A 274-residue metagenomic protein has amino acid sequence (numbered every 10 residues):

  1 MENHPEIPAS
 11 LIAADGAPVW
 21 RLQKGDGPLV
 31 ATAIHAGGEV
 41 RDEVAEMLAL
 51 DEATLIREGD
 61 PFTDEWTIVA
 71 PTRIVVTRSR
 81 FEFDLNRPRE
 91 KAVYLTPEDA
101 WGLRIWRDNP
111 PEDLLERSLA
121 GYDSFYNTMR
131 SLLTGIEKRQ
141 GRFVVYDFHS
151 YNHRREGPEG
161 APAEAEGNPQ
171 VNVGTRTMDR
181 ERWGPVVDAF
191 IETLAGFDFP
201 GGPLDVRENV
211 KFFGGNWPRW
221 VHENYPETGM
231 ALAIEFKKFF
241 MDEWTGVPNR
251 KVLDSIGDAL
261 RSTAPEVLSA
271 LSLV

Functional and structural regions predicted by a protein language model:
M1-V274: N-terminal catalytic or cofactor-binding beta/alpha core of small enzyme domains
